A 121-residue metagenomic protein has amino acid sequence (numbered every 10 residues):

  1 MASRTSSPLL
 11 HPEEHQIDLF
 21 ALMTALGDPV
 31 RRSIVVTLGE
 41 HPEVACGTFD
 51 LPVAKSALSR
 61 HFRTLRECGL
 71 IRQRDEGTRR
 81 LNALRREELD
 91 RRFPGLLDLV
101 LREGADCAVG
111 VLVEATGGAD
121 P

Functional and structural regions predicted by a protein language model:
M1-D18, E40, R85-P121: Amphipathic alpha-helical dimerization/coiled-coil segments that flank or bridge DNA-binding/regulatory modules
I17-S56, E76, R80-E88: N-terminal helix-turn-helix DNA-binding core of bacterial DNA-binding proteins
F62-R63: Short, hydrophobic-biased segments on the C-terminal half of alpha helices that form "recognition helices"
G69: Glycine-centered, phosphate/nucleic-acid-interacting loop/turn motifs that mediate DNA/RNA or nucleotide
Q73: Short beta-strand "wing" residues that participate in macromolecule-binding interfaces
